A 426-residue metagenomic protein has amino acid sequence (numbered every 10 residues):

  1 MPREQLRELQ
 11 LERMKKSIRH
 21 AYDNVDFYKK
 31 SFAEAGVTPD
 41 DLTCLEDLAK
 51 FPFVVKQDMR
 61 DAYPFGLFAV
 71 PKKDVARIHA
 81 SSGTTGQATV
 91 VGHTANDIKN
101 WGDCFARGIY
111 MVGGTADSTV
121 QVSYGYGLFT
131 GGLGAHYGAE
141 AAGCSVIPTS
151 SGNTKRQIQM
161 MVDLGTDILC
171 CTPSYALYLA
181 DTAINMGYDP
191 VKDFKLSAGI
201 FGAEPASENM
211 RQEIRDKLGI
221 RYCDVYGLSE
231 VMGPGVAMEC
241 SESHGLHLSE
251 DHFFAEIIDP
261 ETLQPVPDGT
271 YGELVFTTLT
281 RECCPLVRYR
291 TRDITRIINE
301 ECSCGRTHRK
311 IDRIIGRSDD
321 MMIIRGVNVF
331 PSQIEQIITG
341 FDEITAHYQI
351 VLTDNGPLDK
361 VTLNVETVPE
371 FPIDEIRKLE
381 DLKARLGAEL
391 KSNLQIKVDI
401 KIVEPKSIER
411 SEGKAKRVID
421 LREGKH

Functional and structural regions predicted by a protein language model:
M1-A80, T85-D103, R107-M111, P357-V365 (+4 more regions): Nucleotide 5′-phosphate-binding alpha/beta core
E46, F51-C223, V231, G235-S241 (+5 more regions): Active-site phosphate/ATP/adenylate-binding loop shared across adenylate-forming ligases
T119-V122, V275, N364: Short, well-ordered beta-strand segments
F129, S207, M232, E282-C284 (+3 more regions): Flexible loop/turn segments at secondary-structure boundaries
L169, T280-L394, G413: AMP-binding/adenylate-forming catalytic core of the ANL superfamily
V191-D193, H247, R313-R317: Short, flexible turn/loop "capping" segments at secondary-structure junctions
S197, A206-E301: Conserved AMP-binding/adenylate-forming
